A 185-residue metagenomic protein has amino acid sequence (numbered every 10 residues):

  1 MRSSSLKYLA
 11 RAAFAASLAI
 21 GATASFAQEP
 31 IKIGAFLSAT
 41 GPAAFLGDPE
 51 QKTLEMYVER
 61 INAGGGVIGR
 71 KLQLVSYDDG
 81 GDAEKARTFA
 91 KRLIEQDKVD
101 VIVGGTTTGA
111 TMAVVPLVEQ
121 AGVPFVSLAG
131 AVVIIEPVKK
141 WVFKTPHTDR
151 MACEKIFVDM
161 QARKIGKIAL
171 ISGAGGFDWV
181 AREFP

Functional and structural regions predicted by a protein language model:
M1-F14: Bacterial N-terminal signal peptides that target proteins for export
I20-A27: Sec/Tat signal peptide C-region and signal peptidase I cleavage site
A27-G34, P124-L128: Short coil-to-beta-strand
P30-G47, G105-T106, K167-G173: Short beta-strand segments enriched in small/hydrophobic residues
A39, V142-P185: An alpha-beta-alpha
F45-K52, G64-V133, T145, W179-R182: Beta-alpha junction/loop-to-helix N-cap segments that form part of ligand/metal-binding clefts
R60, G64, R92, V158-A162: A generic secondary-structure signal
A131-E136, M151: Short gly/pro/ser/thr-enriched loop/turn and capping motifs at secondary-structure boundaries
